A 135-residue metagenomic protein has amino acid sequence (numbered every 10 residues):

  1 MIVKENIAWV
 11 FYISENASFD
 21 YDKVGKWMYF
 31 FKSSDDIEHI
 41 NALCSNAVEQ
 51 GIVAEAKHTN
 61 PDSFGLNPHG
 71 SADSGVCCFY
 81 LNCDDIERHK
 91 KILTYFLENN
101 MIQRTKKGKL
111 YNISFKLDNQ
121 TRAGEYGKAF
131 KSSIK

Functional and structural regions predicted by a protein language model:
M1-K135: Structured alpha/beta or helical-core interaction and ligand-binding surfaces enriched in interleaved
